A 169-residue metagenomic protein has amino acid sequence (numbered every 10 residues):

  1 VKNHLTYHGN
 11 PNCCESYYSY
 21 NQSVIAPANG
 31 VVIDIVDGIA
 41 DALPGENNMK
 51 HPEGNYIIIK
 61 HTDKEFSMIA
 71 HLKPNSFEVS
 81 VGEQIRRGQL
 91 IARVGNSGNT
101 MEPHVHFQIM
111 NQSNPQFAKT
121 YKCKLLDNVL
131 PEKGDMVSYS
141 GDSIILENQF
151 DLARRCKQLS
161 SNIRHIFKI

Functional and structural regions predicted by a protein language model:
V1-C14: Long, charge-dense accessory insertions within large macromolecular proteins
Y18-Y20, F77-E78: Short, small/polar residue-rich loop motifs at catalytic or cofactor-binding pockets
V24-D34, E78-V94: Short, well-structured beta-strand-loop connectors
P27-K73, E78: Zn2+-dependent peptidoglycan hydrolase active-site motif and core
I35-N48, Q89-V105: Flexible, gly/ser-rich surface segments that form the specificity/activation loops bordering the active-site cleft
H51, F77-E78, E83-R86, Q108-I169: Acidic, glycine-rich catalytic/binding loops that coordinate metals and/or anionic ligands
L72, E102-Q112: Histidine-centered catalytic micro-motifs
